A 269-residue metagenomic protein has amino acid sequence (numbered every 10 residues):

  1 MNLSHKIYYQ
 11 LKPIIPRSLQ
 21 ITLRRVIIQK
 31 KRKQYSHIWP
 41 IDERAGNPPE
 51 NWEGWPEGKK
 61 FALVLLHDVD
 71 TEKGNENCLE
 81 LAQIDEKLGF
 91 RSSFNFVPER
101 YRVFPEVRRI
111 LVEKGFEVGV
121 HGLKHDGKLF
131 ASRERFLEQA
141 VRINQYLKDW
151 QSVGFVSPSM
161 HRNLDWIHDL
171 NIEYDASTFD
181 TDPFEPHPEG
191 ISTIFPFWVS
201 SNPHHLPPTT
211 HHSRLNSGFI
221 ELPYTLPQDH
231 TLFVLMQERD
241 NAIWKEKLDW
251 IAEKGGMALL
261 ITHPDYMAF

Functional and structural regions predicted by a protein language model:
M1-P40: Membrane-proximal basic amphipathic "stem/tether" segments
Q29-H37, I41, E50, N144-K254: Active-site-adjacent pocket scaffolds in enzyme catalytic domains
R32-E117, K124, S159, N163 (+3 more regions): Active-site beta->alpha N-cap acidic-glycine motif
L63-H67, S92-F94, V118-H121, V153-F155 (+3 more regions): Hydrophobic faces of well-ordered beta-strands that scaffold small-molecule active sites in alpha/beta enzyme cores
G74-L81, S132-Q139, N241-L248: Short, acidic/polar
E106-V107, F130-L137, W166-H168: Metal-dependent catalytic neighborhoods of phosphoester/phosphodiester hydrolases
D126-A131, T231-L232: A short acidic, helix-capping loop that chelates divalent metal ions and anchors anionic groups
G255-F269: Extended, basic/helix-rich recognition subdomains
